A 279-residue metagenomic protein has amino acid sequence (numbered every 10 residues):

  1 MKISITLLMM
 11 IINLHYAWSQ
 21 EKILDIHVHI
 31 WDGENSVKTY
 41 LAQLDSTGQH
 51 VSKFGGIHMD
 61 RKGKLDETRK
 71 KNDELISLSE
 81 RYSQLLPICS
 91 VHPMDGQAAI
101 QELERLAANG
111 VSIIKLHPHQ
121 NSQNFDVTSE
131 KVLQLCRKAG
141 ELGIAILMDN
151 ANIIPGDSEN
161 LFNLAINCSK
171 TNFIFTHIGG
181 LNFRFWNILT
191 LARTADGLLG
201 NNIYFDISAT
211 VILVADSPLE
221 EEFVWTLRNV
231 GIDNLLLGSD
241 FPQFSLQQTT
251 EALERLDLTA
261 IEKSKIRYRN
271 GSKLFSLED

Functional and structural regions predicted by a protein language model:
I3, W18-I26, N35-K53, G231-N234 (+1 more regions): Mid-to-C-terminal alpha-helical segments outside catalytic/metal-binding sites
S4-N13: Sec-dependent N-terminal signal peptides
W18, L65-N150, V211-I212: Active-site gating/metal-coordination segments in enzymes
D25-H29, L41-G63, L86-H92, S112-I113 (+1 more regions): Divalent metal-dependent hydrolysis catalytic cores, especially in the metallo-beta-lactamase
H27, L44, L75, L106 (+8 more regions): Conserved, mostly hydrophobic/aromatic
H27-W31, M59-D60, S90-M94, H117-H119 (+4 more regions): Active-site beta-loop-alpha junctions enriched in small/polar residues
T39-L44, K71-L78, E102-L106, K131-L135 (+4 more regions): A general structural detector for well-ordered alpha-helical segments in enzyme core domains, enriched
S112, D126-L236: Catalytic pocket-lining loop regions of alpha/beta-barrel enzymes, especially the amidohydrolase/enolase/GH5 lineages
